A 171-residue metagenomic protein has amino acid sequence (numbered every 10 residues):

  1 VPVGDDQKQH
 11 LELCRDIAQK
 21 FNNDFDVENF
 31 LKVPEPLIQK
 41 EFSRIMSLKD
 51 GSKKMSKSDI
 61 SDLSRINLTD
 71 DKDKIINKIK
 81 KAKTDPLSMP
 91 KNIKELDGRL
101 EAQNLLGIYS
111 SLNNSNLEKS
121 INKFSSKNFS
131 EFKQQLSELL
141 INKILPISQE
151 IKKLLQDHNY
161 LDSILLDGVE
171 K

Functional and structural regions predicted by a protein language model:
V1: Internal, well-ordered alpha/beta segment that forms a basic, Gly-enriched binding/recognition surface
Q9: Catalytic core of tubulin tyrosine ligase-like
R15-K171: Conserved nucleotide- and phosphate/pyrophosphate-binding catalytic cores in adenylate/nucleotidyl-handling enzymes
